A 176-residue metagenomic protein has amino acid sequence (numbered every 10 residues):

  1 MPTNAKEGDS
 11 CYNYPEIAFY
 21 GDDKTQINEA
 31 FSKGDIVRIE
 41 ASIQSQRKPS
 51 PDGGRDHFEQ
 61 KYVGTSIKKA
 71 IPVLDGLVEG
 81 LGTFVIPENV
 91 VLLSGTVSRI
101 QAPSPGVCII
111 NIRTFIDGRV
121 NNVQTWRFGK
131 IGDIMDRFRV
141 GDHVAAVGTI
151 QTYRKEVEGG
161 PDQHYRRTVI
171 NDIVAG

Functional and structural regions predicted by a protein language model:
M1-G176: Single-stranded nucleic acid-binding surfaces, predominantly the OB-fold ssDNA-binding core
